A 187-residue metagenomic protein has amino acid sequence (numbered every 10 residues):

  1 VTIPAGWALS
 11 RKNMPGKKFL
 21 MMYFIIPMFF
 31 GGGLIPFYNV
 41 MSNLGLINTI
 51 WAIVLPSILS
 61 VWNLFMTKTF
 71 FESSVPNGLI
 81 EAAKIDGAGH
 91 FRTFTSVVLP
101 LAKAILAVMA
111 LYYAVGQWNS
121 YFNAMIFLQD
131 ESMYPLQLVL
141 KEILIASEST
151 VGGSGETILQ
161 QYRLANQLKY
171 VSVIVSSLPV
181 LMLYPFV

Functional and structural regions predicted by a protein language model:
V1-V187: A hydrophobic, multi-pass inner-membrane permease signature
